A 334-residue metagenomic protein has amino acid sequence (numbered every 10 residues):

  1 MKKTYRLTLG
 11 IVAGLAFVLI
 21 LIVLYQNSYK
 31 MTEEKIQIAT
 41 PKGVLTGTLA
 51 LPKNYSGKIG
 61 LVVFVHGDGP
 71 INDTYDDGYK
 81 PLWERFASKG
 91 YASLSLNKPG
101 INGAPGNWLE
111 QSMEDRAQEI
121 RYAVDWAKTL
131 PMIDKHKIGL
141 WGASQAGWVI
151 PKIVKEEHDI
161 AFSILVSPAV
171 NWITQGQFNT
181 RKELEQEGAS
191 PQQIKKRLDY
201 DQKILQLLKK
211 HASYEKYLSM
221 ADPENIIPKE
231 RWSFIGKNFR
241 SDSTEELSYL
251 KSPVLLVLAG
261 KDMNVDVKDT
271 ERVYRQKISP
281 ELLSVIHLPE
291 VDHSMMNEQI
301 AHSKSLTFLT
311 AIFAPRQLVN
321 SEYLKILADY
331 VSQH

Functional and structural regions predicted by a protein language model:
V23-G57: N-terminal cap/lid segment of alpha/beta-hydrolase-fold proteins
K58-G67: Short beta-strand element of the alpha/beta-hydrolase
N72-L82, K98, K268: The serine-hydrolase catalytic nucleophile loop
W83-G103: Conserved alpha/beta-hydrolase
E110-L130: Alpha/beta-hydrolase active-site loop
I164-E246: Accessory cap/linker subdomain of secreted extracellular hydrolases
L250, L256-L258: Short beta-strand/loop motif that positions the catalytic acidic residue of the alpha/beta-hydrolase fold
S252, M263-Q276: Short alpha-helix in the alpha/beta-hydrolase fold that links the catalytic acid
